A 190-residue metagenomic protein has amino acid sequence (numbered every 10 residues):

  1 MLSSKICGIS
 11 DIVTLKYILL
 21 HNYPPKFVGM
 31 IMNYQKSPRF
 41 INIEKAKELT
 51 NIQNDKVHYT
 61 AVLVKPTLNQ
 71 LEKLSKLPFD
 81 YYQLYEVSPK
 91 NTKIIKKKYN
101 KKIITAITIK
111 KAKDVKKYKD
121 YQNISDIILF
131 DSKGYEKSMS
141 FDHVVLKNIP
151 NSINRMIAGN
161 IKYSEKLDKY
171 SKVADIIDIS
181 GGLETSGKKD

Functional and structural regions predicted by a protein language model:
M1-D190: Conserved N-terminal beta1-alpha1 strand-loop-helix module at the mouth
